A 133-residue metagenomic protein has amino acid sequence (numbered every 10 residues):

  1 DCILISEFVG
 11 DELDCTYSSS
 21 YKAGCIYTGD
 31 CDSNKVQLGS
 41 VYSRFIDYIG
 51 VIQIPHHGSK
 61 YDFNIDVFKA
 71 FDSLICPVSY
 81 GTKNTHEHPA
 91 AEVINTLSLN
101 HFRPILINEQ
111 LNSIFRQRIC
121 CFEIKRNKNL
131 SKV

Functional and structural regions predicted by a protein language model:
D1-V51, F122-V133: Core dinuclear metal-dependent hydrolase active-site scaffold
I26-N34, Y48-K60, I75-G81, L106-E109: Active-site neighborhood of phospho(di)ester-bond hydrolases with catalytic His/Asp-centered motifs
L38-S40, D72-V133: Binuclear metal-ion centers of metallo-dependent hydrolases, dominated by the metallo-beta-lactamase
G39, G58-F68, H88-P89: A short, acidic, amphipathic alpha-helical segment used as a generic capping/interface helix at domain edges
F45-D47, F68-F71, S98: A structural signal for short secondary-structure junctions
